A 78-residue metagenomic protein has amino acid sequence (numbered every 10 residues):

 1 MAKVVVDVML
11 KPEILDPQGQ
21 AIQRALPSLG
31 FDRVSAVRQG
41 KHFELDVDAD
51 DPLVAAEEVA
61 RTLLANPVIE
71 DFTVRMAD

Functional and structural regions predicted by a protein language model:
M1-D48, A55-D78: Long, contiguous binding/interaction regions
